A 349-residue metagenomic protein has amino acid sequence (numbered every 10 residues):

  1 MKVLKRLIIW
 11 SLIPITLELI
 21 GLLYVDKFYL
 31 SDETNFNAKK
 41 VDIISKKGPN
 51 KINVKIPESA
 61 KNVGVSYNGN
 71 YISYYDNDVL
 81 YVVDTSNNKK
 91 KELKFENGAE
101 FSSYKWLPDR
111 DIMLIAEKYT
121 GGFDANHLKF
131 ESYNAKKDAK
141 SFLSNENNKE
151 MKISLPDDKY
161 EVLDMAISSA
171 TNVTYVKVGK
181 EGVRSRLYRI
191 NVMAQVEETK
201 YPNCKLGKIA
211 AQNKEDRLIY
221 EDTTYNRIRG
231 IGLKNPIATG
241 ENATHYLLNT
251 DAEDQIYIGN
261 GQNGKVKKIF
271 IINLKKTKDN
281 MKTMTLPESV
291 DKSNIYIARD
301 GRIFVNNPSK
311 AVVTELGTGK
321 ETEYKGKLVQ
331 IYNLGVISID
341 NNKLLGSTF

Functional and structural regions predicted by a protein language model:
M1-S59: Sequence/structural signature of beta-propeller modules and their immediately flanking N-terminal secretory/stalk
L22-S31, V79-V83, G121-Y133, V176-I190 (+4 more regions): Structural motif
T34-I52, A139-D157, T283-P287, I339-N341: Surface-exposed loop and turn segments in beta-propeller and other repeat-based domains that flank or scaffold
S45-V82: Beta-strand-rich domains and repeat architectures in extracellular enzymes and scaffolds, especially beta-propellers
G48-E58, K89-N97, F142, E197-K200 (+2 more regions): Aromatic (tryptophan-biased) beta-strands that constitute blades/sheets of beta-rich domains
K61-S66, Y104-D109, D157-N172, K180 (+5 more regions): Structural signature of eukaryotic scaffold interfaces centered on beta-propeller domains
Y81, N87-A211, I219-Y220, R227: Non-cytosolic head/periplasmic domains of membrane-anchored proteins
V196-F349: Extracytoplasmic/luminal low-complexity segments enriched in Pro/Gly and acidic/polar residues that act as flexible
